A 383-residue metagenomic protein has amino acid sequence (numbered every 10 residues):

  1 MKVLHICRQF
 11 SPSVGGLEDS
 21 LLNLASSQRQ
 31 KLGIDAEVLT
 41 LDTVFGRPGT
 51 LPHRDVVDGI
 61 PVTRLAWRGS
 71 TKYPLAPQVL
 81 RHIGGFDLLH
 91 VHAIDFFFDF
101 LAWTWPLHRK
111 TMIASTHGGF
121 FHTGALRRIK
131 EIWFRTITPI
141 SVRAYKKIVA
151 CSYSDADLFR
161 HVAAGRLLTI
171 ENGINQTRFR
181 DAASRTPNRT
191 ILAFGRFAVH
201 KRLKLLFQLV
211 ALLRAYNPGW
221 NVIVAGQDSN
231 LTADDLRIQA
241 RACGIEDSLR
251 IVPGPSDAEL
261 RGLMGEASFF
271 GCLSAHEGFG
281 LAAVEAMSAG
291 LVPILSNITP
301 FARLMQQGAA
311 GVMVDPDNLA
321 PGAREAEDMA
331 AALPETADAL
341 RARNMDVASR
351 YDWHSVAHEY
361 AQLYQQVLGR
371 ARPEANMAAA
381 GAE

Functional and structural regions predicted by a protein language model:
L4, A183-V210, R214, I223: Conserved donor-binding/catalytic core segment of Leloir-type glycosyltransferases
L41-G46, F194, N221-D235: Glycosyltransferase donor-sugar binding loop
P61, D234-P255: Nucleotide-activated donor-binding/catalytic signature segment of Leloir-type glycosyltransferases, i.e., the conserved
I94, A275: Aromatic "clamp/platform" in nucleotide-sugar-dependent glycosyltransferases that forms part of the donor/acceptor
L107, E131-K147: Membrane-proximal helix-turn-helix segments that form the acceptor-binding/catalytic region of lipid-linked
S154, G173: Carbohydrate-associated surface elements
V292-L295: Short hydrophobic beta-strand element within catalytic cores of glycosyltransferases and related nucleotide-activated
A302-M329: Change "using UDP/GDP/dTDP sugars" to "using nucleotide sugars
